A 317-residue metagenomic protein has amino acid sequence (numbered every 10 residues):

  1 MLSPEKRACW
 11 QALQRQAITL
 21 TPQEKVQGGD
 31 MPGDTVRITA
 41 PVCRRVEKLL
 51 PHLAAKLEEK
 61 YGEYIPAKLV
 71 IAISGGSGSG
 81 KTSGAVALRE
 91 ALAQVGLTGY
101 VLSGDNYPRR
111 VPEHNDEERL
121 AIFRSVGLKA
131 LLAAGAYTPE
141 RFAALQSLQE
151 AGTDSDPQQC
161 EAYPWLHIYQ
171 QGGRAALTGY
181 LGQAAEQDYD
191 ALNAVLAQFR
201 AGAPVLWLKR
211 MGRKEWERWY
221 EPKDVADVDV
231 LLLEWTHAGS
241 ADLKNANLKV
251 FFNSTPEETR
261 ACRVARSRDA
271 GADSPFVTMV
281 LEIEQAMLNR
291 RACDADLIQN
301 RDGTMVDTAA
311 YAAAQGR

Functional and structural regions predicted by a protein language model:
M1-L50: Charged, amphipathic alpha-helical linker segments immediately N-terminal to NTP-binding catalytic cores
K60-K68: Phosphate-binding P-loop
G78: Walker A (P-loop) phosphate-binding loop of P-loop NTPases
K81: Conserved lysine of the Walker
G84, L88: Hydrophobic positions on the alpha1 helix immediately C-terminal to the Walker A/P-loop
G99-Y100, Y107-E215: Conserved nucleotide-sensing/catalytic segment adjacent to the nucleotide-binding pocket in NTP-handling enzymes
W165-H167, E217-R266: ATP-dependent NMP and nucleoside kinases share a basic, alpha-helical "lid"
E217-R218, S240, R268-A314: Small-molecule kinase domains that catalyze NTP-dependent phosphoryl transfer to phosphate-bearing small molecules
